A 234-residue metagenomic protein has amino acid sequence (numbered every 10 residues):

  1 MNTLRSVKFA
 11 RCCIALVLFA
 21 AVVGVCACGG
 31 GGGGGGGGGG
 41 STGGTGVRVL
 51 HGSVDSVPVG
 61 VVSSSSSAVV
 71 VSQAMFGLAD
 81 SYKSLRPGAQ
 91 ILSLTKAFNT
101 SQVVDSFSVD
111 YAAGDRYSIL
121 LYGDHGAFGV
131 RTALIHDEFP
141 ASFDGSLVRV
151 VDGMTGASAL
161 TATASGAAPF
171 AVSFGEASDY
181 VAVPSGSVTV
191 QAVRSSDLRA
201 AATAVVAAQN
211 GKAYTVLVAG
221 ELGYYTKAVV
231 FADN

Functional and structural regions predicted by a protein language model:
N2-L16: Bacterial N-terminal signal peptides that target proteins for export
V23-A27: C-terminal motif of bacterial Sec signal peptides marking the signal peptidase cleavage site
C28-N234: Intrinsically disordered, low-complexity polar regions and short flexible loop motifs
